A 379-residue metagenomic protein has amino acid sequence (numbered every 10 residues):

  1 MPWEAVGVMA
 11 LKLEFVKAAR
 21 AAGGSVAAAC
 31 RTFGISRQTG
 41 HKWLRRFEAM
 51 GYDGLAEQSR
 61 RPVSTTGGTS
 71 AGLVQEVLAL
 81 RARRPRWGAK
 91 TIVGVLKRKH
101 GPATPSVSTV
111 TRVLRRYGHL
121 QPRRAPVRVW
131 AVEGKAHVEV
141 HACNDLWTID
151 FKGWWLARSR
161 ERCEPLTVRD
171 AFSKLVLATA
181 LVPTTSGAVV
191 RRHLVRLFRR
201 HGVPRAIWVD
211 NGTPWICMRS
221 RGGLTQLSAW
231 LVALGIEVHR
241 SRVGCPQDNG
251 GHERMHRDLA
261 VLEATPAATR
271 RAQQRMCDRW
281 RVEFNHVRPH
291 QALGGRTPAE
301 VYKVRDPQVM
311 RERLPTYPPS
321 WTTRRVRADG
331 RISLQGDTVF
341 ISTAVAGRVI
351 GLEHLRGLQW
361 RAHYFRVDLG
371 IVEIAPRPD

Functional and structural regions predicted by a protein language model:
M1-E14, V63-A71: Short, Lys/Arg-enriched anionic-surface-contact patches
V6-G24, V74-R83: Short, amphipathic alpha-helical "recognition" segments used to contact nucleic acids or chromatin
F15, A29-C30, G40-W43, G51 (+15 more regions): Mobile genetic element proteins and their domesticated derivatives, centered on retroelements and DNA transposons
Y52-L146, W154, G222-T225, T297-V309: Basic, flexible linker segments flanking DNA-binding modules in nucleic acid-interacting mobile-element proteins
S108, L114-V176, P183, G187-R205 (+2 more regions): Mobile-element integrase/transposase regions, centering on the N-terminal DNA-binding/Zn-coordinating module
T185, L194, F198-R221, R242-G244 (+2 more regions): Acidic/histidine-rich, metal-coordinating catalytic segments
L227-M310, G351, L355-R356: Charged alpha-helix within mobile-element recombinases
N285-D379: C-terminal, beta-rich DNA-binding module of retroviral/retroelements integrases
